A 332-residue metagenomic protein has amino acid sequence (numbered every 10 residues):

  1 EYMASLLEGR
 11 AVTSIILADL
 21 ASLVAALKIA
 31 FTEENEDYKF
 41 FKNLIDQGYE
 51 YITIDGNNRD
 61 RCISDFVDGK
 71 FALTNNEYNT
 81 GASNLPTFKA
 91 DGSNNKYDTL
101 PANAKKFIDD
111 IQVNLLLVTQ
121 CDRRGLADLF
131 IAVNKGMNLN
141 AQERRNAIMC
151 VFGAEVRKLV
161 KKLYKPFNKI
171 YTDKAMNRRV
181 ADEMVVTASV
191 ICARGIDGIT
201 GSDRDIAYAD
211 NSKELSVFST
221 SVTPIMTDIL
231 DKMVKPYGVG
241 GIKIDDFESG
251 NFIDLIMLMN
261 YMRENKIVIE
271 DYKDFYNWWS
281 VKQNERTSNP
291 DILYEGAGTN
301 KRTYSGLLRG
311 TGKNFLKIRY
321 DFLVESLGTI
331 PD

Functional and structural regions predicted by a protein language model:
M3-I206, D332: Basic- and aromatic-enriched surface patches that contact anionic nucleotides/nucleic acids
A188-D332: C-terminal subdomains that position terminal phosphate/3'-OH groups for nucleotidyl transfer/ligation, primarily on
